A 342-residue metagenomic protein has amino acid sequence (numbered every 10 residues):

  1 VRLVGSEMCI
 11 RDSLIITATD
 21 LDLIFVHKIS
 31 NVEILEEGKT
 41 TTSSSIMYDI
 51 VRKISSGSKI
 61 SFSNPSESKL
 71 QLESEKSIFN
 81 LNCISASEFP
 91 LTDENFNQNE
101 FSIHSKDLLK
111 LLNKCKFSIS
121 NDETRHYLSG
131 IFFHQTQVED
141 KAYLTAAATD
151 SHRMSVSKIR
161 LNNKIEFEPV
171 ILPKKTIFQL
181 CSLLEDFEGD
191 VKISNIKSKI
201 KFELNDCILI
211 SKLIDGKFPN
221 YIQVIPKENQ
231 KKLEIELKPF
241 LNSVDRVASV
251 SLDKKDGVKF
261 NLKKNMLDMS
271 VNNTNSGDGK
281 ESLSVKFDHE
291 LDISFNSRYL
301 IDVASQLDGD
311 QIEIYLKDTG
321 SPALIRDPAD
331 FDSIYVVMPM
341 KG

Functional and structural regions predicted by a protein language model:
V1-G5, C9-I10: Single conserved hydrophobic/aromatic residue that forms the stacking wall/gate of nucleotide- or nucleobase-binding
E7, I15, K59-S61, G130-H134 (+7 more regions): Short, surface-exposed charged micro-motifs
I10-F25: N-terminal glycine-rich anion-binding loops that anchor highly charged ligand groups
L14-I16, M47, L108, L112 (+12 more regions): Short, structured motif recognition centered on aromatic/hydrophobic residues
L23-I60, E94, I119-S129, R153-S194 (+7 more regions): A cross-kingdom feature marking solvent-exposed beta-strand/loop segments within repeated, beta-rich binding/scaffold
S63, E67-E168: Intrinsically disordered, low-complexity linker/loop segments enriched in Gly/Pro and charged/polar residues
P90-L109, C207, K212-E236: Surface-exposed beta-loop interaction hotspot
I210-L213, K217, A323-G342: A short, hydrophobic, proline-anchored segment that marks a local hinge/packing element in signaling and regulatory
